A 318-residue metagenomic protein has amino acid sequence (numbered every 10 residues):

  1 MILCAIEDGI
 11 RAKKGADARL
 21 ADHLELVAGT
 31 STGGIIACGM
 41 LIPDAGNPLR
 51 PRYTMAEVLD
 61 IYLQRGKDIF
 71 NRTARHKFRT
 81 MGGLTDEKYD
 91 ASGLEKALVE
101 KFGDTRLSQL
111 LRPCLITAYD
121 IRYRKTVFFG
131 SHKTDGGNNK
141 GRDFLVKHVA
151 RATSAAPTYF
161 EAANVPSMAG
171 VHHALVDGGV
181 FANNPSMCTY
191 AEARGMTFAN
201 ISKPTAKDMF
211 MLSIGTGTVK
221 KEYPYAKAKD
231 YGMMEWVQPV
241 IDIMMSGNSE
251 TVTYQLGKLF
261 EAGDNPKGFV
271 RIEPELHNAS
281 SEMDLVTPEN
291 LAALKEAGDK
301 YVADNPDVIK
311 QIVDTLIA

Functional and structural regions predicted by a protein language model:
M1-A318: Conserved catalytic cores and adjacent C-terminal regulatory segments of lipid-metabolizing esterases/lipases
